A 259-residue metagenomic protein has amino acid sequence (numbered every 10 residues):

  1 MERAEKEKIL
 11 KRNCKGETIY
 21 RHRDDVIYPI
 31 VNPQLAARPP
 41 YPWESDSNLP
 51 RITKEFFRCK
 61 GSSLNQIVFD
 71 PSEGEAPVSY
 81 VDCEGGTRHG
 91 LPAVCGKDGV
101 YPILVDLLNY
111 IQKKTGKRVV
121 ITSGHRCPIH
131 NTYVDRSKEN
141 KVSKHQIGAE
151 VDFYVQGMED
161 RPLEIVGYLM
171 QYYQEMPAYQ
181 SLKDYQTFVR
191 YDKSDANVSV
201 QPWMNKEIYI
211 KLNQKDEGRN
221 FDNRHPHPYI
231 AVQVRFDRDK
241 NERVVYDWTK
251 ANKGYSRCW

Functional and structural regions predicted by a protein language model:
M1-L107, F188, K211-D216, N220-W259: Extracytoplasmic cell-surface/polysaccharide-interacting catalytic and binding patches
Y80-C83, I111-K117, V189-K193: A broad, low-specificity signal for short, low-complexity segments enriched in glycine/proline and polar/charged
G99-D106, G116, H145-G148: Short, well-structured alpha-helical interface segments that form or flank functional binding sites
V100, I121-G124, Y154-Q156: Short His-Asn-centered micro-motif
L104, D135-K138: Short acidic (Asp/Glu) patches
D106-T115, Y168, Y172: Generic non-transmembrane alpha-helical segments
N109-R136: Extended, low-complexity, intrinsically disordered C-terminal regulatory tails of eukaryotic serine/threonine kinases
K141-E150, Y154-W259: Catalytic cores and adjacent binding grooves of peptidoglycan-active enzymes
